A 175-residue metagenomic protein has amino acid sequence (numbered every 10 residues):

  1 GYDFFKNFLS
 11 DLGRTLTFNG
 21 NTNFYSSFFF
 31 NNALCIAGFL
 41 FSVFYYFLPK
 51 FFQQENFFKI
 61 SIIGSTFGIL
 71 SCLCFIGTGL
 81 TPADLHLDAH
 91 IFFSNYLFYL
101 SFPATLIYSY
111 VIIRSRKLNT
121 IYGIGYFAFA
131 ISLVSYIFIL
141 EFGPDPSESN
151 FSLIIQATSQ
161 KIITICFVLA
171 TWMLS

Functional and structural regions predicted by a protein language model:
G1-S10: Interfacial/capping segments of alpha-helical transmembrane domains
L12-G38: Interfacial helix-start motif at the membrane-water boundary
R14, L73-L87, L133-N150: C-terminal ends of transmembrane alpha-helices and the immediately adjacent extracellular/lumenal or cytosolic loop
S26-I36, T66-L70, H90-L100, S152 (+1 more regions): Physicochemical signature of membrane-embedded alpha-helices that form the seven-helix bundle of GPCRs, emphasizing
N31-I62, L106-R114, S175: Internal transmembrane alpha-helix with an interfacial aromatic "cap," most often the third helix
N56-G68, L118-F127: Membrane-interfacial loop-to-transmembrane alpha-helix junctions, especially the N-terminal start
F67-I112: Membrane-proximal helix-loop-helix units in multi-pass membrane proteins
L106-S175: Terminal transmembrane helical module of multi-pass membrane proteins
